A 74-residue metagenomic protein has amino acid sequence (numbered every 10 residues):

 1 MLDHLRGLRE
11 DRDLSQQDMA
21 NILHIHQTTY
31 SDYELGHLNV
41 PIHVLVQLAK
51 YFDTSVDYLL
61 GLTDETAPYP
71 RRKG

Functional and structural regions predicted by a protein language model:
M1, L5, S55-V56: Hydrophobic side chains within well-formed alpha-helices
D3-I22, Q47, K73: Short basic helix-loop element that most often maps to the first helix and adjoining turn of HTH DNA-binding modules
L5, M19-A20, Y30-Y33, L59: Conserved hydrophobic/aromatic packing and binding residues within compact polymer-binding modules
G7, D11, Y51-T54, E65: Conserved amphipathic alpha-helical interaction elements at protein-protein interfaces in regulatory, energy-coupling
D11, L60-G74: Short, charged recognition helix plus adjacent turn of helix-turn-helix-like nucleic-acid-binding domains
H24, H43-Y58: DNA major-groove recognition helix of helix-turn-helix/homeodomain DNA-binding modules
H24-N39: Recognition helix of helix-turn-helix/homeodomain-like DNA-binding domains that insert into the DNA major groove
E34, F52, L60-T63: DNA major-groove recognition helix of helix-turn-helix
